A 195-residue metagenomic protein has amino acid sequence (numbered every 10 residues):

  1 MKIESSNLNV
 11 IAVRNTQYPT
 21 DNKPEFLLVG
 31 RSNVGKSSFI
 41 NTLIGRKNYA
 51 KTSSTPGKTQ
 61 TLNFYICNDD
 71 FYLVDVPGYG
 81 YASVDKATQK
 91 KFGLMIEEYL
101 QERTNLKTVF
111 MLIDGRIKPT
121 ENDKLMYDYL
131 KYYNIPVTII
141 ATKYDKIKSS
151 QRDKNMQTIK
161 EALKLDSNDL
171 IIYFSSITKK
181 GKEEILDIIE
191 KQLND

Functional and structural regions predicted by a protein language model:
M1-S83, N194: Conserved G1/Walker A P-loop phosphate-binding module
I3-N15, K146-D195: Canonical P-loop GTPase G-domain recognition
F26, N33-V34, I40, T55 (+8 more regions): Structured catalytic cores of enzymes that bind and process phosphorylated ligands/cofactors
N48, T61, T88-F92, P119-N122 (+5 more regions): Helical mechanochemical/support elements of P-loop NTPase systems and associated helical scaffolds
K58, F71, G78-Y81, R116-K118 (+2 more regions): Conserved nucleotide-binding/hydrolysis micro-motifs of P-loop NTPases
N68-L106: Conserved nucleotide-sensing/catalytic segment adjacent to the nucleotide-binding pocket in NTP-handling enzymes
E97-D169: Conserved C-terminal guanine-recognition region of P-loop GTPase G domains, centered on the G4
